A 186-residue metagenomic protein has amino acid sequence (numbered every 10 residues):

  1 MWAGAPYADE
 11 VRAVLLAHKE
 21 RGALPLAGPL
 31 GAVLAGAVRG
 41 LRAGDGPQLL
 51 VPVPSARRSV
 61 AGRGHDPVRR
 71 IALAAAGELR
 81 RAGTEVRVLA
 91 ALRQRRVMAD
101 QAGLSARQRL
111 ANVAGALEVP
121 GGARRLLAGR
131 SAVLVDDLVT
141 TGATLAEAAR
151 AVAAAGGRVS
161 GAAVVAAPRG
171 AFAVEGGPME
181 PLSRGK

Functional and structural regions predicted by a protein language model:
W2-L134, A143-K186: Conserved PRPP/pyrophosphate-binding segment of the phosphoribosyltransferase/PRPP-pathway fold
D137: Active-site glycine-centered loops adjacent to acidic/histidine catalytic or metal-binding residues that shape
